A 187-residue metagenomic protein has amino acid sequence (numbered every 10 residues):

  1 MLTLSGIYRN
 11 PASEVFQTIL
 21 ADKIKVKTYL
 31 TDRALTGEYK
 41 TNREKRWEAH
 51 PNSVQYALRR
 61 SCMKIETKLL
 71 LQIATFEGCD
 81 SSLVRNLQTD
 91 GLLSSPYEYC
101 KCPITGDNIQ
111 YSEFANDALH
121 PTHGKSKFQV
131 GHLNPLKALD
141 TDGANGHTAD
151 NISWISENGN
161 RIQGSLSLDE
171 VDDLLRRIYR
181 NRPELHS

Functional and structural regions predicted by a protein language model:
M1-L69: Mixed-charge, low-complexity interaction segments
Y29, Y39, H50, D90 (+5 more regions): Histidine (H) residue identity feature
A34, E38-E44, K68-E77, S94-Y99 (+3 more regions): Short N-terminal helix-initiation segments at or just after the protein's N-terminus
V54-S112: Short, charged surface segments at domain edges that flank catalytic/cofactor-binding sites
L87-L92, E113, Q129-G131, N151 (+1 more regions): Residue-level signal for functionally critical sites in structured catalytic/ligand-binding pockets
N108-I152: Histidine-centered nuclease catalytic patch
A138-S187: Polybasic, low-complexity binding patches
